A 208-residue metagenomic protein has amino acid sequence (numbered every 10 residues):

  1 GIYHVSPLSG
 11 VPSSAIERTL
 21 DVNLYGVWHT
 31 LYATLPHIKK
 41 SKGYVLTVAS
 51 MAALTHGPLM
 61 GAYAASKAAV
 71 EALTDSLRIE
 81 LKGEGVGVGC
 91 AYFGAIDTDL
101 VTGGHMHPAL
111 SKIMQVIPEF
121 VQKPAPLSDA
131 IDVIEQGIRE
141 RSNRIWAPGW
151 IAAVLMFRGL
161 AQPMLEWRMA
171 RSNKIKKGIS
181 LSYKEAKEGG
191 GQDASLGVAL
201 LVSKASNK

Functional and structural regions predicted by a protein language model:
P7-L8, P12-E17: Substrate-binding pocket helix/loop in short-chain dehydrogenase/reductase
L8-S9, G57-A62: Active-site loop immediately N-terminal to the catalytic Tyr-X3-Lys motif of short-chain dehydrogenase/reductase
L31, S66: Active-site helix of classical SDR
A33-K42: A short helix-coil junction within the Rossmann-fold of NAD(P)-dependent oxidoreductases
S50: Residue(s) in the substrate-gating loop at a strand-loop-helix junction that position the organic substrate next
T55, S76-G87: Active-site-adjacent segment of SDR/Rossmann-fold oxidoreductases
G83-G149: SDR active-site lid
